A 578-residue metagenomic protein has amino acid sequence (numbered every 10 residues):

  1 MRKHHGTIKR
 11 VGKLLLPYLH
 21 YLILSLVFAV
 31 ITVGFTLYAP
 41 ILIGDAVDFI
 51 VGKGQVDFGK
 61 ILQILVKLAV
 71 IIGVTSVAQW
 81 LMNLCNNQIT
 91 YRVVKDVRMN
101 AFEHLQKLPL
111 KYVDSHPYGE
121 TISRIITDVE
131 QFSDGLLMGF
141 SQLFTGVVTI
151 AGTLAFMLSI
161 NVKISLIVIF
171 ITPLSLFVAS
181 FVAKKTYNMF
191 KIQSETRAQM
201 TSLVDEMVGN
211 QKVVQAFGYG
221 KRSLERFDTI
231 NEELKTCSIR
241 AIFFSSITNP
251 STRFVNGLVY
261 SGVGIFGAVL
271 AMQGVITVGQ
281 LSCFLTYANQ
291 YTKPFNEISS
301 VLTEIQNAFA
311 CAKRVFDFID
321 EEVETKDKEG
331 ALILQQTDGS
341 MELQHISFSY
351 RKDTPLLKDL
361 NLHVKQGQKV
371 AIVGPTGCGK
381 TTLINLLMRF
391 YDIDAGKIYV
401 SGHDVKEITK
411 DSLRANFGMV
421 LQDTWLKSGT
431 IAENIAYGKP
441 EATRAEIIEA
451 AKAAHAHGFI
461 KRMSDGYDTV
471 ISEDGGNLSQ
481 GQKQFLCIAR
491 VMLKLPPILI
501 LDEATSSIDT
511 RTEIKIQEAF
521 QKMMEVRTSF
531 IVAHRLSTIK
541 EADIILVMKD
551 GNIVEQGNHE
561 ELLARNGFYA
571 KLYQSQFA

Functional and structural regions predicted by a protein language model:
M1-R2, Y91, M99-S123, T127-V129 (+7 more regions): Short intracellular "coupling" helices and adjacent cytoplasmic loop segments at the cytosolic face of multi-pass
G6-T7, L15, V47, M82 (+3 more regions): Juxtamembrane loop-to-helix connectors within ABC transporter transmembrane domains
P17, L110-K111, T127-L136, F140 (+7 more regions): An intracellular "coupling" helix at the cytosolic face of ABC transporter transmembrane type-1 domains
L22-L81, S159-K163, G274-V278: Transmembrane helix-loop-helix hairpins at lipid-water interfaces of multipass membrane proteins, especially the type-1
P40-G44, I71-Q79, F140-A183, K235-S282: A hydrophobic transmembrane-helix motif
T196, Y219, F243, Y260 (+2 more regions): Cytosolic ends of transmembrane helices, especially the final helix of ABC transmembrane type-1 domains
D327-K328, L332-A578: ABC-type nucleotide-binding domain
